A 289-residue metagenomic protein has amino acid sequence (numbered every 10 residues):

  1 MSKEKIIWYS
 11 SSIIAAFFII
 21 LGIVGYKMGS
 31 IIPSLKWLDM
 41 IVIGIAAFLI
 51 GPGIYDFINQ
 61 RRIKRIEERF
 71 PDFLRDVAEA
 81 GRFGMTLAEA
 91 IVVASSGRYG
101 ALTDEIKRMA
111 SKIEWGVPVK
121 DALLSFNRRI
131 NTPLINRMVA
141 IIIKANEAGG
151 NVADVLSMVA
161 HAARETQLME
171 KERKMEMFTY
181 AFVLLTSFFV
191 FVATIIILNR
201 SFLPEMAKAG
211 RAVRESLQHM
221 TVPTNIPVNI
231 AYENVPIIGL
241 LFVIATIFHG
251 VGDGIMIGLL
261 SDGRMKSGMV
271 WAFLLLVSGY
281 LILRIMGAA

Functional and structural regions predicted by a protein language model:
M1-F83, S95-A101, Q167-A289: Hydrophobic alpha-helical signal-anchor/transmembrane segments
F73-D76, A80-H161, Q167: Glycine- and small-hydrophobic-enriched helix-loop-helix hairpins
